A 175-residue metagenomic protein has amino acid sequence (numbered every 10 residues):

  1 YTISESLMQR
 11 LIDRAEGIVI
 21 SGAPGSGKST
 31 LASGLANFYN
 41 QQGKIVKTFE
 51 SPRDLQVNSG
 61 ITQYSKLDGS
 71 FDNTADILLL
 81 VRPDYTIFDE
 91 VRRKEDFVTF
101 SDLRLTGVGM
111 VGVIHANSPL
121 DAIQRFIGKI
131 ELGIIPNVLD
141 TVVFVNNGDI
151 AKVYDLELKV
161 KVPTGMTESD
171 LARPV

Functional and structural regions predicted by a protein language model:
Y1-G17, K44: P-loop NTP-binding catalytic core
S21-P24, V57-F71, D84-D89, V111-H115: Flexible beta-alpha connector loops of hexameric P-loop NTPases
K28: Conserved lysine of the Walker
L31, L35: Hydrophobic positions on the alpha1 helix immediately C-terminal to the Walker A/P-loop
Q41-V57: Short beta-strand-centered segment that lines the nucleotide-binding/catalytic pocket of NTP-utilizing
L78-Y85, V108: Proline-aspartate-enriched helix->loop->beta-strand connector
I87-N147: Conserved P-loop NTPase nucleotide-binding/switch module
L139-T141, V145-V175: Conserved P-loop NTPase
